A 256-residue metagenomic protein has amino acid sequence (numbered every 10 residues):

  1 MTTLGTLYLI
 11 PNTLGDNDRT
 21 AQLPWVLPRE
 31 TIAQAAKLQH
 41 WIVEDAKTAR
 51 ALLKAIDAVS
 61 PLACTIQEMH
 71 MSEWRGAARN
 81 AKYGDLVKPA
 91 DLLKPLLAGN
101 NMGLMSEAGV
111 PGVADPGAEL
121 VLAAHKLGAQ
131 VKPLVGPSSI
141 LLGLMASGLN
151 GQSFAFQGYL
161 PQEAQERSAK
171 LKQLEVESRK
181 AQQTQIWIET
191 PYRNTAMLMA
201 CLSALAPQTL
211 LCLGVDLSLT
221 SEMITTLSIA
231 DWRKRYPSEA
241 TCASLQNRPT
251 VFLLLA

Functional and structural regions predicted by a protein language model:
M1-G76: Glycine-rich, flexible N-terminal cofactor/catalytic loop recognition
T2-Y8, H70, N100-N101, R179-A256: A contiguous loop/helix-start segment that scaffolds small-molecule binding in enzyme catalytic cores
Q22-P24, V87-L97, L174-S178, P237-A243: Short amphipathic alpha-helix with an adjacent loop that forms part of the alpha/beta core around
A35-W41, G128-V131, T184-Q185: Short active-site oxyanion
I42-E44, M102-P111, T184-E189: Acidic beta-strand-to-loop metal/phosphate-binding motif
K47-A49, G109-V110, S139, R193: Alpha-helix capping/helix-boundary segments
E73-A118, A123-K126: Glycine/small-residue-rich loop that forms an oxyanion/phosphate-binding "nest" at active or ligand-binding sites
A114-D115, E119-E177: Class I SAM-dependent methyltransferase SAM-binding "motif I" and its flanking Rossmann-like core
